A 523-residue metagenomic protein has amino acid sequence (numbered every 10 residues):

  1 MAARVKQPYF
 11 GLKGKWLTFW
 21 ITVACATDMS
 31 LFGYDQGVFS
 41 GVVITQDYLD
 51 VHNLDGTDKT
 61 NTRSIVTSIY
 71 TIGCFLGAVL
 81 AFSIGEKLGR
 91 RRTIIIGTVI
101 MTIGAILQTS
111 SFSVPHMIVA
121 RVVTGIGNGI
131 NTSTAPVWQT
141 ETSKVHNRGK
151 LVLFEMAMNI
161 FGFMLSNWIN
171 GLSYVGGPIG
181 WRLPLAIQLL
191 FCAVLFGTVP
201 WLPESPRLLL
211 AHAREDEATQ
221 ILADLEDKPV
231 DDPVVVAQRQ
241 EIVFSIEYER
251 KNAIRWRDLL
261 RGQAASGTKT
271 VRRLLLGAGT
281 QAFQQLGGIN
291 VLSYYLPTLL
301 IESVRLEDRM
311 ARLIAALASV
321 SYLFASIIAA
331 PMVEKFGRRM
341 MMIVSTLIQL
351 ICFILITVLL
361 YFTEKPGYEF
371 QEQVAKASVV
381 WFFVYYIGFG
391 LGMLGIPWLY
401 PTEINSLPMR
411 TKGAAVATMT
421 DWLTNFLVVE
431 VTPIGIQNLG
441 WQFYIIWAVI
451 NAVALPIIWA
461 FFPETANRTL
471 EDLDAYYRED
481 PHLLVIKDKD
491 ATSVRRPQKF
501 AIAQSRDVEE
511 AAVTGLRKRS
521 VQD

Functional and structural regions predicted by a protein language model:
M1-D224, I246-D523: Alpha-helical transmembrane bundle of multi-pass membrane proteins
D224-V236: Short intracellular "coupling" helices and adjacent cytoplasmic loop segments at the cytosolic face of multi-pass
V235-E247: Cytosol/matrix-facing amphipathic helices and coiled-coil assembly/linker segments of eukaryotic membrane proteins
